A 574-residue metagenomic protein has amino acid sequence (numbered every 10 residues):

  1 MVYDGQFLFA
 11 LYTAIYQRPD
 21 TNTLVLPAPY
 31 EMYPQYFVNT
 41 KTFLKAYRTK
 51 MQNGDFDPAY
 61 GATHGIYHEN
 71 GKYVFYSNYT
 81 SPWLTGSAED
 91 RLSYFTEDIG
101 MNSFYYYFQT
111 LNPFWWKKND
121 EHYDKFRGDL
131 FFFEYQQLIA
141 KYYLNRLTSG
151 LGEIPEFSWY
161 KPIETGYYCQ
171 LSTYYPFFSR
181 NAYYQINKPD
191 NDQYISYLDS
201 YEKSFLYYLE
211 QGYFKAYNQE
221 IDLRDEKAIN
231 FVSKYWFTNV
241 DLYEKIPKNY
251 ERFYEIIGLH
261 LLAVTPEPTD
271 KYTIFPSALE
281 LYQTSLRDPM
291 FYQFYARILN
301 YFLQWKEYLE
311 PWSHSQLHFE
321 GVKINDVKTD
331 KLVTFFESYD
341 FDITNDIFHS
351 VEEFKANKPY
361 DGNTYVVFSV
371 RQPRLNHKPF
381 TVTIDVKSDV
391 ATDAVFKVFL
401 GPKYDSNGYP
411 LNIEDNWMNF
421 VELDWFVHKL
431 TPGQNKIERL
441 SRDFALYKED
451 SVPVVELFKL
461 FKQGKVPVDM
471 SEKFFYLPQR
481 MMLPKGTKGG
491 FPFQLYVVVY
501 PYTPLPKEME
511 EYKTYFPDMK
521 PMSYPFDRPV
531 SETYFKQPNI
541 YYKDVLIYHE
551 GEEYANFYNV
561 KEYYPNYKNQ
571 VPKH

Functional and structural regions predicted by a protein language model:
M1-H574: Intrinsically disordered, flexible peripheral segments
